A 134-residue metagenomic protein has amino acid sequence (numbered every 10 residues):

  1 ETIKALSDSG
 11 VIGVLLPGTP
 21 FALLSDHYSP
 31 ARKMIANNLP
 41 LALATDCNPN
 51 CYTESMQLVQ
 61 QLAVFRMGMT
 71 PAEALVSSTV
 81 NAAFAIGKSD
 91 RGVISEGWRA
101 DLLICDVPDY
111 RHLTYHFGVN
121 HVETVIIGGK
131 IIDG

Functional and structural regions predicted by a protein language model:
E1-V93, F117: Active-site-adjacent C-terminal substructures of enzyme catalytic domains
S78-V80, R99-G134: C-terminal cap of metal-dependent C-N hydrolases
